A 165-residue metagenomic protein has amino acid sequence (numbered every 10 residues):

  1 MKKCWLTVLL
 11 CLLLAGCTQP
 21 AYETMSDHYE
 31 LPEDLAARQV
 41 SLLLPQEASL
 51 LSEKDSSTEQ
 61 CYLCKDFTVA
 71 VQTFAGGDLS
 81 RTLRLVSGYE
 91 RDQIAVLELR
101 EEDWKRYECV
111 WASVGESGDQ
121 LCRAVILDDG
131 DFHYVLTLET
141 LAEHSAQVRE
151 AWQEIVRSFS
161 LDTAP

Functional and structural regions predicted by a protein language model:
C4-W5, Y107: Residue-level detector of intrinsically disordered/flexible regions characterized by low predicted structural confidence
W5-E59, C64-F67, D129-F132, E139-P165: N-terminal targeting sequences that direct proteins away from the cytosol to non-cytosolic compartments
L51-H144: Conserved polar/disulfide-associated segments of primarily extracytoplasmic proteins
